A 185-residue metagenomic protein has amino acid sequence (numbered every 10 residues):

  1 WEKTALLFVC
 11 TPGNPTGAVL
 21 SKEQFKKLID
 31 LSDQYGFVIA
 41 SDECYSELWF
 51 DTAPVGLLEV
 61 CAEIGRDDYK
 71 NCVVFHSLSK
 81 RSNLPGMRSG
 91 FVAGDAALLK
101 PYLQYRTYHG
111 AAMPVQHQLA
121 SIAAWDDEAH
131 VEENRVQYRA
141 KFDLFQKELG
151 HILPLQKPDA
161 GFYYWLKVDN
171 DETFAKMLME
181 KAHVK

Functional and structural regions predicted by a protein language model:
W1-K185: PLP-dependent class I/II
